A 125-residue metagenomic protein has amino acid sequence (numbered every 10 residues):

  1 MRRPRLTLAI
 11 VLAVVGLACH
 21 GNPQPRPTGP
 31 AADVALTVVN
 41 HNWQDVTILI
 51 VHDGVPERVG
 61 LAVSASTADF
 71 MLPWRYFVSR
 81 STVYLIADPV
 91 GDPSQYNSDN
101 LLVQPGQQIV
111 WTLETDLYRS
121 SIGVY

Functional and structural regions predicted by a protein language model:
M1-L8: Bacterial N-terminal signal peptides that target proteins for export
V15-A18: C-terminal motif of bacterial Sec signal peptides marking the signal peptidase cleavage site
H20-P27, P93-Y125: Extracellular beta-sheet/turn segments enriched in Thr/Pro/Gly and aliphatic residues
V38-N42: Asparagine-centered strand-capping/turn motif at beta-strand->loop junctions
Q44-I48, S81-V83: Short beta-strand/loop motifs in extracellular/secreted proteins, especially within beta-sandwich accessory domains
V55-A68: Short, acidic Ser/Thr/Gly-rich low-complexity loop/linker segments typical of extracellular and cell-surface proteins
T67-Y76: Exposed aromatic-hydrophobic patches
V78-G91: A short, solvent-exposed beta-strand micro-motif common in secreted/extracellular proteins
